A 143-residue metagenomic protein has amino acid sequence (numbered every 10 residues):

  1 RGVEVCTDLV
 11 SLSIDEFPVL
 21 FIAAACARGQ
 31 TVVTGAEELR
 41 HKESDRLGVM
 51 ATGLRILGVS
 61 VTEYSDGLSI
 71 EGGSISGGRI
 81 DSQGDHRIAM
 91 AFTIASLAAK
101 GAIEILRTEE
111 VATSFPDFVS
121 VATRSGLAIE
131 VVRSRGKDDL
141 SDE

Functional and structural regions predicted by a protein language model:
R1-E143: Short, structured segments at the rim of ligand-binding sites
